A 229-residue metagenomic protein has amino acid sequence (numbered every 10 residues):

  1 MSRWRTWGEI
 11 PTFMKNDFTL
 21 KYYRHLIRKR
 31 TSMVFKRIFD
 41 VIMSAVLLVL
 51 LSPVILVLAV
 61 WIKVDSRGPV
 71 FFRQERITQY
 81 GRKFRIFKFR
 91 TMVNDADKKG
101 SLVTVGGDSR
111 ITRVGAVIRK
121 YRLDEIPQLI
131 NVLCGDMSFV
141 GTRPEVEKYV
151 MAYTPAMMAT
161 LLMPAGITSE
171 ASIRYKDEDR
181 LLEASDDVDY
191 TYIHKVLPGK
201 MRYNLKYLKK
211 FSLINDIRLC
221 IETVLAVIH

Functional and structural regions predicted by a protein language model:
S2-F18, N131-H229: Hydrophobic structural segments characteristic of membrane proteins
W4-A96, Y207-H229: A hydrophobic, helix-centered structural microdomain
K15, F72-R110, A171-L197: Short, glycine-rich, amphipathic interfacial segments at transmembrane boundaries or analogous
T19-V34, G106-R110, E125, G141 (+1 more regions): Juxtamembrane loop-helix boundary motifs flanking transmembrane segments in multi-pass membrane proteins
K120-I130: Voltage-sensor/pore transmembrane module of 6-TM cation channels
